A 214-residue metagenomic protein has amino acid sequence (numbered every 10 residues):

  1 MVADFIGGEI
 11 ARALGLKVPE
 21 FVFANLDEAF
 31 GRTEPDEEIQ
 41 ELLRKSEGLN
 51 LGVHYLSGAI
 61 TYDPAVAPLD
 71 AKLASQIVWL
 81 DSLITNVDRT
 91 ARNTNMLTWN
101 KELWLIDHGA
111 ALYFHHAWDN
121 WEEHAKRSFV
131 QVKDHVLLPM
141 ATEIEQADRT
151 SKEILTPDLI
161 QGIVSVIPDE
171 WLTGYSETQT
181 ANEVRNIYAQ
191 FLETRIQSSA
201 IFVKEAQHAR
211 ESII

Functional and structural regions predicted by a protein language model:
M1-P64, A74, L83-V87, N100-W104 (+2 more regions): Conserved ATP-binding subdomain of kinase catalytic cores across diverse folds
I6, A91, I187: Short, well-structured alpha-helical interface segments that form or flank functional binding sites
V78: Membrane-embedded alpha-helical segments that form the functional core of polytopic membrane enzymes, especially those
D81-I84, R92-N93: Short secondary-structure capping micro-motifs at structural edges
T90, N95-T98: Conserved protein-kinase catalytic-loop segment immediately C-terminal to the catalytic Asp of the HRD motif
W99-I214: C-terminal catalytic region of ATP-dependent kinase domains
